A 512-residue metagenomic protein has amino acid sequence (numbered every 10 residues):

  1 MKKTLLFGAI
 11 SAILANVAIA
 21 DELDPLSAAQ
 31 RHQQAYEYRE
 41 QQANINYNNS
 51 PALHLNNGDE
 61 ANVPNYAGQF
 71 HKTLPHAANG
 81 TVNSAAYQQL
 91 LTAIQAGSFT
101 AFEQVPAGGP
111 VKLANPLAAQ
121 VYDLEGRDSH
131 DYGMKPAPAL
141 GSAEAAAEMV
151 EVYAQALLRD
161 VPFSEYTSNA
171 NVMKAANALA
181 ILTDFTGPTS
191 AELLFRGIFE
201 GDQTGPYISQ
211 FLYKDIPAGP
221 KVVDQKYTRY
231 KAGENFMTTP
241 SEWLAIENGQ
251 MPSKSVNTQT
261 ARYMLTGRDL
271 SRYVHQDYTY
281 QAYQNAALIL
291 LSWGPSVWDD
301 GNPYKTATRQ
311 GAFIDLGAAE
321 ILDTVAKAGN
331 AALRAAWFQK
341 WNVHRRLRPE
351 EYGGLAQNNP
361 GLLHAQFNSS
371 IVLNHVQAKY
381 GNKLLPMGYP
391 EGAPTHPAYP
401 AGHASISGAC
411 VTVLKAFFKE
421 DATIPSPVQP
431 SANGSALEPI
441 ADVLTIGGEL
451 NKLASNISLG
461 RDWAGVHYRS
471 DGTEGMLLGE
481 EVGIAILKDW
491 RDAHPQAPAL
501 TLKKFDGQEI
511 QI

Functional and structural regions predicted by a protein language model:
M1-A20: Gram-negative bacterial Sec-dependent N-terminal signal peptides
D21-R469, T473-I512: Hydrophobic alpha-helical bundle signature of multipass membrane enzymes
